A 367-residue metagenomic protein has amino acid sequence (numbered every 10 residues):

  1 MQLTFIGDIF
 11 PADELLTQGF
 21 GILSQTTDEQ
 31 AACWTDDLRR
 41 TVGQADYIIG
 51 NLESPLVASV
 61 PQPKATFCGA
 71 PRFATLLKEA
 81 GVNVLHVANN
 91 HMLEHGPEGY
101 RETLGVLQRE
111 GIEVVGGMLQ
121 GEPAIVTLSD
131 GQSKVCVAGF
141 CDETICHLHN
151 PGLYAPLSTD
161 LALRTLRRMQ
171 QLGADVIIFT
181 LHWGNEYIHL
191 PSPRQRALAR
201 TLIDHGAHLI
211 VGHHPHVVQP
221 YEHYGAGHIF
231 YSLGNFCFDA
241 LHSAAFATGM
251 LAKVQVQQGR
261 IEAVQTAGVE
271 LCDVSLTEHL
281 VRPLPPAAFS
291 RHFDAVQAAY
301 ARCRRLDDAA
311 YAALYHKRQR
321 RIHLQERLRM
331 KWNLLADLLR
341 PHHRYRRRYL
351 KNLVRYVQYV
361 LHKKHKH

Functional and structural regions predicted by a protein language model:
M1-A88, G96: N-terminal catalytic scaffold of extracellular/periplasmic and nuclease hydrolases that process anionic headgroups
Q2-D8, K134-D142, I178-T180, F230-L233 (+1 more regions): Active-site-proximal beta-strand elements of phosphoester/diester hydrolases
A12-E14, L56-A58, N90-L104, L119-I125 (+4 more regions): Active-site environment of divalent metal-dependent phosphoester hydrolases
E14-D36, C68, T127-I177, A197 (+1 more regions): Binuclear metal-dependent hydrolase catalytic cores centered on His/Asp/Glu-rich metal-binding motifs
A45-V57, L166-L190: Short acidic, glycine-rich surface-loop motifs adjacent to enzyme active sites
K78-A80, V84-P156: Extended active-site neighborhood of metal-dependent phosphoesterases/phosphodiesterases
G81-V84, P193-L251: Conserved beta-sheet core of the metallophosphoesterase superfamily
L251-H367: A short C-terminal boundary segment appended to hydrolase-like catalytic domains
